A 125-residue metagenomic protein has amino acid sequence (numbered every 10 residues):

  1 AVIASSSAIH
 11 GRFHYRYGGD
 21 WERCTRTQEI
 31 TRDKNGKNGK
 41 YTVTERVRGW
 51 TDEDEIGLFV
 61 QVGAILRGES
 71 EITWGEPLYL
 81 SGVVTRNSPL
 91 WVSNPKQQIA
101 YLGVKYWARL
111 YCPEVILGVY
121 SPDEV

Functional and structural regions predicted by a protein language model:
A1-V125: Glycine-rich anion-binding surface patch
